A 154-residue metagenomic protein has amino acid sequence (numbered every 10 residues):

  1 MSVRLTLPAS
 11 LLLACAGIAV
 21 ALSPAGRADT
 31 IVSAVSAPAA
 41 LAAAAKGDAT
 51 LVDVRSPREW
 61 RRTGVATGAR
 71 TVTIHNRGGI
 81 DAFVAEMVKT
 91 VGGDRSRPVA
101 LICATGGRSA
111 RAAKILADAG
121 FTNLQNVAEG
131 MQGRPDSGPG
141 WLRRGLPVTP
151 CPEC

Functional and structural regions predicted by a protein language model:
S2-A49, P57-P98, G107-C154: Rhodanese-like catalytic fold shared by cysteine-dependent sulfurtransferases and DSP/PTP-type phosphatases
I102: Short, surface-exposed ligand- or partner-binding patches at beta-edge/loop junctions that are enriched in aromatics
